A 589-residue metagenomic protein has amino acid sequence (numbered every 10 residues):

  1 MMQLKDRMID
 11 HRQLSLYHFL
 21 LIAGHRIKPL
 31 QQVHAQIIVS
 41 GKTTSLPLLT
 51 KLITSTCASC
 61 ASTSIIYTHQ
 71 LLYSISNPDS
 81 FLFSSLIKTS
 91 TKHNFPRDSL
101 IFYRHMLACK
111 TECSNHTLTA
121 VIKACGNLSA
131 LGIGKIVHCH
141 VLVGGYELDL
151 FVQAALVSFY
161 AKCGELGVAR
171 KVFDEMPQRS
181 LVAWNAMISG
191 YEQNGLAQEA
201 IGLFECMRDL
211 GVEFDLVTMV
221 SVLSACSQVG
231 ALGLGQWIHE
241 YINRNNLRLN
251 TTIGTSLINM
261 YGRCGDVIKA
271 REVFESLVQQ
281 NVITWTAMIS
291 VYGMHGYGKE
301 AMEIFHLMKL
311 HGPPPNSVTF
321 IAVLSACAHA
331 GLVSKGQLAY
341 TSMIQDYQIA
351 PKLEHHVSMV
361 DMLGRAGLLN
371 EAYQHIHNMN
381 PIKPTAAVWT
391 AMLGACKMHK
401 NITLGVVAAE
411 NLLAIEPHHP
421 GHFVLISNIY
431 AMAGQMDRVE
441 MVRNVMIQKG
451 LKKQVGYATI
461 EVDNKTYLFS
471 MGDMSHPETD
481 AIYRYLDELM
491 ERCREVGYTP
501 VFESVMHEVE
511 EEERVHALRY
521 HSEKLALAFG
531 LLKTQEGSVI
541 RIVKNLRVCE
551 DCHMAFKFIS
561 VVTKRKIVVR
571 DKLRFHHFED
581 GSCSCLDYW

Functional and structural regions predicted by a protein language model:
M1-M176, S180, S189, Q198-W589: Terminal (and in a subset, N-terminal) low-complexity or junction segments at the ends of helical repeat RNA-binding
N185: Rossmann-like NAD(H)/NADP(H) cofactor-binding core
